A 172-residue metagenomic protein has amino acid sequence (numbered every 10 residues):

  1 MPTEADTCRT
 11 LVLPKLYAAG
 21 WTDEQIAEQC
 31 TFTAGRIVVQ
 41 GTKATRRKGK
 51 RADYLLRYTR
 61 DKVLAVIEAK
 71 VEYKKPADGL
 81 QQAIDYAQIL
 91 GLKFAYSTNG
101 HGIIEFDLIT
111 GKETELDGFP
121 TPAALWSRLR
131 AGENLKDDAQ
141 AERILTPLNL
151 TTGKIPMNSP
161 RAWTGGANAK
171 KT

Functional and structural regions predicted by a protein language model:
M1-V66, K70-T172: ATP-dependent helicase/translocase motor core
